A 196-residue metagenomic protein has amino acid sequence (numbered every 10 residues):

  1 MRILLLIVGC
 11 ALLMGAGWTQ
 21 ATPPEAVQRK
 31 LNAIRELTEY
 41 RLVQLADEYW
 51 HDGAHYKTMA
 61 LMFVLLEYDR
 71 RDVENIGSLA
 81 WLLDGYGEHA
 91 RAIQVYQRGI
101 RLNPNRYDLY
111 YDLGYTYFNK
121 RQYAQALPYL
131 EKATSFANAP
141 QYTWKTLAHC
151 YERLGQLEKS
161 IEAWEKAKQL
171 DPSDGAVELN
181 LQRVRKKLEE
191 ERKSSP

Functional and structural regions predicted by a protein language model:
R35-R71, S78: Alpha-helical segment of the N-proximal tetratricopeptide repeat
N75-I76, L109, T143, V177: TPR alpha-solenoid repeat register
S78-L79, D112, T146, N180: Canonical tetratricopeptide repeat
